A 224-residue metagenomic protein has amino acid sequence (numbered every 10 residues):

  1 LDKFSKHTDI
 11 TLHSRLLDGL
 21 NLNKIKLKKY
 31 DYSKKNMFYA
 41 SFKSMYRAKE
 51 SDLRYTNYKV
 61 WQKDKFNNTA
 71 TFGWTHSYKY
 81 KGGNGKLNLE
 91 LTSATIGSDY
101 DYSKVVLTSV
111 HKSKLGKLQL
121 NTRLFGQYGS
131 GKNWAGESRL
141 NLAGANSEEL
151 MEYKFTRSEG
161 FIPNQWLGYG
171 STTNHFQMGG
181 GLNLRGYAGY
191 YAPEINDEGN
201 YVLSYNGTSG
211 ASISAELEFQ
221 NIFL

Functional and structural regions predicted by a protein language model:
D2-E218: C-terminal outer-membrane beta-barrel translocator/porin domains of Gram-negative envelope proteins and their
I222-L224: Extended hydrophobic-aromatic, low-complexity segments
